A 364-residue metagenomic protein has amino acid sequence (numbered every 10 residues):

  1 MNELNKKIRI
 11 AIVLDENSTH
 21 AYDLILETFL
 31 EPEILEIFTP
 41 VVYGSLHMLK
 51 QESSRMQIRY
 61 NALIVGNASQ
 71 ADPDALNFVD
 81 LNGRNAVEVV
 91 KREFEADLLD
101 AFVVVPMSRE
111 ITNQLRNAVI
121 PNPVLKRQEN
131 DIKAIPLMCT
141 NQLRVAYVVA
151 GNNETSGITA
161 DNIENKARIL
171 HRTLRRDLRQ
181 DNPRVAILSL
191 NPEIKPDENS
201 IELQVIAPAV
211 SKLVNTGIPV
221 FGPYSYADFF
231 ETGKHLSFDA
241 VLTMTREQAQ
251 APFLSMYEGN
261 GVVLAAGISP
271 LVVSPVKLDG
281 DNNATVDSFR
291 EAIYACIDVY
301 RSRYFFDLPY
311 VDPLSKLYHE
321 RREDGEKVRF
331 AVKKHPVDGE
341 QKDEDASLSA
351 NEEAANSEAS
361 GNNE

Functional and structural regions predicted by a protein language model:
M1-E352, E358, N363-E364: Anion-binding alpha/beta catalytic cores of soluble intermediary-metabolism enzymes, centered on
